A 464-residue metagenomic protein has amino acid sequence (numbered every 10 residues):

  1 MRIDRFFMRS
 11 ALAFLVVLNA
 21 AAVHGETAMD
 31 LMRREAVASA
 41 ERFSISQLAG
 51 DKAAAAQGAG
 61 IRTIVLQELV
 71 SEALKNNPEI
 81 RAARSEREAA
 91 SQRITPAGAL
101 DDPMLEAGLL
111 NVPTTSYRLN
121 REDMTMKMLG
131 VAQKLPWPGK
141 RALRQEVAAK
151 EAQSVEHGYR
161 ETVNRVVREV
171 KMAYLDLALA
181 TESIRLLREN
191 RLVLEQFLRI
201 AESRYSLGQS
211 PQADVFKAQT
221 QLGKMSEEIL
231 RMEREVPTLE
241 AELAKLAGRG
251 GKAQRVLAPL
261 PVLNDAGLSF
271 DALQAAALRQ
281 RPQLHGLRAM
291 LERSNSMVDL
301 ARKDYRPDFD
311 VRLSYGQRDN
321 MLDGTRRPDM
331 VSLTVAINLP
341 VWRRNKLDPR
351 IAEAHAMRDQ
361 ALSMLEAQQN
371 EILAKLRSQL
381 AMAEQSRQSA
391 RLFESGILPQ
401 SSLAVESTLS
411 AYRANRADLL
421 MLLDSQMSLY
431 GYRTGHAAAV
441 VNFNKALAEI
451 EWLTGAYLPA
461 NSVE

Functional and structural regions predicted by a protein language model:
R2-I3, M8, E161-L278, Q379-M382 (+1 more regions): Periplasmic alpha-helical coiled-coil/stalk elements that build and connect Gram-negative outer-membrane
R2-R9, A13-V17, H24-R42, G435-E464: Acidic, low-complexity, intrinsically disordered peripheral segments
G25-L109, K134-L135, L143, G251 (+6 more regions): Bacterial Sec-pathway N-terminal export signals of envelope proteins
V70, M128-G130, Y174, D310 (+2 more regions): Membrane-embedded beta-strand positions in outer-membrane beta-barrel channels/transporters
R81, P103-E122, K134-E161, T181-S183 (+4 more regions): Small/polar (Gly/Ser/Thr/Ala-rich) solvent-exposed segments that form structured loops/beta-strands/short helices used
A82-I94, T162, V166-L186, Q196-L198 (+6 more regions): Amphipathic alpha-helical coiled-coil segments
L129-Q133, L243, L333-L339, A439: Residues on the lipid-exposed face of transmembrane beta-strands in outer-membrane beta-barrel proteins
Q145-A149, Q212-T220, A352, L419-M427: Short, charged, amphipathic alpha-helical segments
